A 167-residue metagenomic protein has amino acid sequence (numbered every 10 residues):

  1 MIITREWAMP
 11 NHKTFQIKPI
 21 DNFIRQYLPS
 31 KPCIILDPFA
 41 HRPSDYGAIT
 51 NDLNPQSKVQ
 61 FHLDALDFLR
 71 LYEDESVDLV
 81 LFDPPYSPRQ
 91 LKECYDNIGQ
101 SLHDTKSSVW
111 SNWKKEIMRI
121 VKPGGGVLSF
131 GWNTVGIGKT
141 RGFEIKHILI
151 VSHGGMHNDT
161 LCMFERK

Functional and structural regions predicted by a protein language model:
M1-N51, M156-M163: S-adenosyl-L-methionine
P32, V121-V127: Short glycine-dipeptide loop
H41, P55, Y86-S87, N133-G136: Short "lid" loop at the C-terminus of a central beta-strand within the Rossmann-like core of SAM-dependent
D45-D67, G142-I148: Active-site regions of enzymes building and remodeling cell-envelope glycoconjugates
L66-F82, P88: A short acidic, Gly/Pro-enriched loop at the edge of an enzyme's catalytic core that lines a small-molecule cofactor
Y95-P123: A short glycine-rich, Lys/Arg-flanked "PGG" loop and its adjoining helix->strand segment in the class I
F130: Replace "coordinates the UDP/GDP/TDP-sugar" with "coordinates nucleotide-activated sugar donors
V135-K167: Class I S-adenosyl-L-methionine
